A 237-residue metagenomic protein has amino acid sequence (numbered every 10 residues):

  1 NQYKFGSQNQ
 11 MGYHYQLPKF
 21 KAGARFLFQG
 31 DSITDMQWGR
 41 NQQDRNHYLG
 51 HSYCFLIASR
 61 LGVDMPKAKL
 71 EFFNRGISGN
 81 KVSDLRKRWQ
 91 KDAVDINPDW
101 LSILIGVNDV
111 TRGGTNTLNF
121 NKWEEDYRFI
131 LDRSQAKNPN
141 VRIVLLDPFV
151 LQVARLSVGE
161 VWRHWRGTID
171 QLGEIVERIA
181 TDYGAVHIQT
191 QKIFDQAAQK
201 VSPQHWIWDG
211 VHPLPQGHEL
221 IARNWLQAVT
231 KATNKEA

Functional and structural regions predicted by a protein language model:
N1-K4, K235-A237: A short, highly charged, low-complexity intrinsically disordered segment
Y3-R75, Q90-N97: Serine-esterase "nucleophile elbow" of acetyl-processing enzymes
K19-A22, S52, L56-E71, N80-A237: Alpha-helical cap/lid subdomain in secreted, periplasmic, or secretory-pathway luminal O-acyl-processing enzymes
